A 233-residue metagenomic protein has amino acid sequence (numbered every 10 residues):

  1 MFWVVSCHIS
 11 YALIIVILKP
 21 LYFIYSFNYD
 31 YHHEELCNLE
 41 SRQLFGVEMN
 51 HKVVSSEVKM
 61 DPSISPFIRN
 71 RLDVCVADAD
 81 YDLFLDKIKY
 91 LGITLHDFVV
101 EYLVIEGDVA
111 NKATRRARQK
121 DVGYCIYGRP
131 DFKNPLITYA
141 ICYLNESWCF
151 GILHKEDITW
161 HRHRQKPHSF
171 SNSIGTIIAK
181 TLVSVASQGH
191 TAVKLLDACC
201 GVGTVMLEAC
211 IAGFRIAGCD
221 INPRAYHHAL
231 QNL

Functional and structural regions predicted by a protein language model:
M1-F2, I9-P130: Non-catalytic nucleic-acid substrate-recognition regions in nucleic-acid-modifying enzymes
P20, L136-T138, S147: Broad gene-expression machinery/nucleic-acid interaction feature
E101, A140-C142, G151, G213: Residues in well-ordered beta-strands of folded domains
K112, R116, P135, N172-T176: Short, amphipathic alpha-helical segments
P130-A140, L195-C199: Short, surface-exposed recognition loops or helix-turn segments adjacent to catalytic cores
I141, S147-G189: SAM-dependent Rossmann-like transferase core, predominantly class I methyltransferases with a strong bias toward
I174-L233: Conserved S-adenosyl-L-methionine
